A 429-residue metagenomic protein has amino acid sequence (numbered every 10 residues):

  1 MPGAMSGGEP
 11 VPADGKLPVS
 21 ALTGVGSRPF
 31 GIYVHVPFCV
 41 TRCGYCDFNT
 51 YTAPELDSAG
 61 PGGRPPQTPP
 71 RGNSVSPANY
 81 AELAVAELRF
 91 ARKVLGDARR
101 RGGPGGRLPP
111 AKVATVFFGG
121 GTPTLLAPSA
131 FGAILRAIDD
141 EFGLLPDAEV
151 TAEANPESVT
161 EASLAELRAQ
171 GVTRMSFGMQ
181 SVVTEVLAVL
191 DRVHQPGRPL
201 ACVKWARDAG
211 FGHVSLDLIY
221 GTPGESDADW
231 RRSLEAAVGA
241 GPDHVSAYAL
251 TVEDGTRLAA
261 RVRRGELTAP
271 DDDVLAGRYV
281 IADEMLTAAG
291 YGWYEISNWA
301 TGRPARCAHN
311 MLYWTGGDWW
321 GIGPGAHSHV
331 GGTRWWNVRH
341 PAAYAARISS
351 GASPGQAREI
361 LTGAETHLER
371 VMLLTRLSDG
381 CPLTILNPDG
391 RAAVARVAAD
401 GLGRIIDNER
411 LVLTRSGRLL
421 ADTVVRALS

Functional and structural regions predicted by a protein language model:
M1-Y33, V40, G62-P66, R101-P110 (+1 more regions): Flexible, acidic/Gly-rich N-terminal and inter-domain linker regions that tether and position cofactor-handling modules
L17-P29, N49-R101, K112-N387: C-terminal scaffold of the Radical SAM
G31, Q67, R391-V394, D422: Auxiliary N-terminal substrate/complex-recognition segments of SAM-dependent methyltransferases
H35-T50: Local cysteine-cluster metal-coordination motifs and their immediate loop/turn environment, predominantly Fe-S cluster
V36, A154, L413-T414: Hydrophobic residues in beta-strands and at strand termini
N387-D400: Short amphipathic alpha-helical interaction segments
A398-E409: A short, conserved structural fragment
S416-S429: Short, amphipathic alpha-helical interaction segments positioned at domain boundaries
